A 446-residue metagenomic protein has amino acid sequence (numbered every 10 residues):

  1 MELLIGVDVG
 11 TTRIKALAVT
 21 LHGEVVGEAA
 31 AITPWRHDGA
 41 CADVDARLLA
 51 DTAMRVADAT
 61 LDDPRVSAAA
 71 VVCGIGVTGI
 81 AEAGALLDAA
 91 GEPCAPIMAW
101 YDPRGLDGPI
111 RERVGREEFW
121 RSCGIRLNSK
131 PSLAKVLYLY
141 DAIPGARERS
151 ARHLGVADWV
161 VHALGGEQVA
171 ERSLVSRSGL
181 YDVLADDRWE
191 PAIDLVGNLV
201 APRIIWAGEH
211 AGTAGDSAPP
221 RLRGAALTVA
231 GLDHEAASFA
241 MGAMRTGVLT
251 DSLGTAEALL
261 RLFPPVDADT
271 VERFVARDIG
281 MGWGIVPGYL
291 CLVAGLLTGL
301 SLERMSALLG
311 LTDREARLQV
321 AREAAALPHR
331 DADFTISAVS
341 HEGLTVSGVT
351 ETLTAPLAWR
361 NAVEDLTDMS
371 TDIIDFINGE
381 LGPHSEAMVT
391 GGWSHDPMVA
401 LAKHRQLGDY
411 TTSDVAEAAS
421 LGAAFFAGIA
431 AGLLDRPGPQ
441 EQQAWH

Functional and structural regions predicted by a protein language model:
M1-P96, R121, R149, N198 (+4 more regions): N-terminal glycine/serine-rich phosphate-binding loop of ATP-dependent small-molecule kinases, especially carbohydrate
I5-G6, R111-G124, A134-V156, V161-V169 (+4 more regions): Active-site core segments that coordinate phosphate-bearing ligands/cofactors across diverse enzyme families
R36, L106, E209-T213, A418-L421: A short acidic, often aromatic-flanked loop/helix-cap motif at beta-alpha or helix-coil junctions that lines enzyme
D45, D102, D233: Short, conserved phosphate/pyrophosphate- and ester-handling motifs at nucleotide-, phospho-/glycolipid
R65-W100, R126-K130, A157, V161-D182 (+1 more regions): Short beta-strand-loop/turn "lid" adjacent to the catalytic site in phosphate-handling enzymes
I75-A83, A207-H210, L253-T255, S385-H395: Glycine-rich beta-strand-to-loop/alpha-helix junction loops that act as flexible
M98-E117: Short alpha-helix plus adjacent loop in nuclease-associated cores
V200, W206, H234: Extracytoplasmic ligand-binding clamshell segments of periplasmic binding protein
